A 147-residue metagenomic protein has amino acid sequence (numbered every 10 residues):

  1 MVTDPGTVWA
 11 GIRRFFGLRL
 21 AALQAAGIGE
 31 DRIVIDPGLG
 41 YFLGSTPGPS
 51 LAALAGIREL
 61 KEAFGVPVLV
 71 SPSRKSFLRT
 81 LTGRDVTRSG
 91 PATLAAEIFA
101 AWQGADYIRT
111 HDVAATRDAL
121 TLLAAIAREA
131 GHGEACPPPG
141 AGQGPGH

Functional and structural regions predicted by a protein language model:
M1-A22, A26, D31, Y41-G140 (+1 more regions): Active-site-adjacent loop and "lid" segments of alpha/beta metabolic enzymes
G38: Acidic/histidine-rich, metal-coordinating catalytic segments
